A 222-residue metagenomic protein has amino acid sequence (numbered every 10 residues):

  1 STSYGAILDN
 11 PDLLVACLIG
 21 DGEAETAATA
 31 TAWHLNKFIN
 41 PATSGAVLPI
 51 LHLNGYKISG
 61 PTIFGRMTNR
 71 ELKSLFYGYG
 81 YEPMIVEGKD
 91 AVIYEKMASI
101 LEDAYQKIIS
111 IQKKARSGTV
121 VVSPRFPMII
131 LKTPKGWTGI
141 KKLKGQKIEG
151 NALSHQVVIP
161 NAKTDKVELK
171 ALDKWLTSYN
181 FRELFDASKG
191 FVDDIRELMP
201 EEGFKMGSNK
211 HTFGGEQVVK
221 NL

Functional and structural regions predicted by a protein language model:
S1-L48, E95, S99-R116: Thiamine diphosphate
E23, A46-L222: Conserved acidic/glycine
